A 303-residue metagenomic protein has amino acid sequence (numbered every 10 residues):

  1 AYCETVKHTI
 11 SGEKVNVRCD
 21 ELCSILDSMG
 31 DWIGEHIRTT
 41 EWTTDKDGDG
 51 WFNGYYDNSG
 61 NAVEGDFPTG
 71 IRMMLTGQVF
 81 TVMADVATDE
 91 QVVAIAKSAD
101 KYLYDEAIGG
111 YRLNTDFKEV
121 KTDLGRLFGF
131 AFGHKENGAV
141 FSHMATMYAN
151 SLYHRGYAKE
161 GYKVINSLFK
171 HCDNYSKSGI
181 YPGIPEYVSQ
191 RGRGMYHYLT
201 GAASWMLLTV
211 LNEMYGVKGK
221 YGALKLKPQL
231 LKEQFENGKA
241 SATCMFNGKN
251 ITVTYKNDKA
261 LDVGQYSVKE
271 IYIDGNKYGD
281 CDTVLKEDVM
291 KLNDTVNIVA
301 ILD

Functional and structural regions predicted by a protein language model:
E4, H8-R38, W42, G50 (+2 more regions): Active-site core of glycosidic bond-cleaving carbohydrate-active enzymes
W42-D45, G222: Structured alpha-helical bundle/scaffold domains in large eukaryotic membrane-trafficking regulators
D47-N58, L224-L230: Long, charged, glycine-rich C-terminal linkers/tails
K101-E106, K118-V120, G129-G138, M147-D303: Non-catalytic C-terminal accessory modules of carbohydrate-active enzymes
